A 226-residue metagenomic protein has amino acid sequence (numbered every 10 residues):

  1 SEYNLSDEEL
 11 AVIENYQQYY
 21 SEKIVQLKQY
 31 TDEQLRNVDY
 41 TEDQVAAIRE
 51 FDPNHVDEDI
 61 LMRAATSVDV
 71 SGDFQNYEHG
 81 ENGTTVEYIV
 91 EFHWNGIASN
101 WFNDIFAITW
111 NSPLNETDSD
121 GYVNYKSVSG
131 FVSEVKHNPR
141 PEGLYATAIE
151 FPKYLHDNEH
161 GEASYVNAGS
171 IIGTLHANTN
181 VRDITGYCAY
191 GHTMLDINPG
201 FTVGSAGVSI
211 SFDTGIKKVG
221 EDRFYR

Functional and structural regions predicted by a protein language model:
S1-V68: N-terminal propeptides/leader regions of secreted preproproteins that are proteolytically removed before maturation
D59-R226: Mature secreted bioactive peptide module from preproproteins
